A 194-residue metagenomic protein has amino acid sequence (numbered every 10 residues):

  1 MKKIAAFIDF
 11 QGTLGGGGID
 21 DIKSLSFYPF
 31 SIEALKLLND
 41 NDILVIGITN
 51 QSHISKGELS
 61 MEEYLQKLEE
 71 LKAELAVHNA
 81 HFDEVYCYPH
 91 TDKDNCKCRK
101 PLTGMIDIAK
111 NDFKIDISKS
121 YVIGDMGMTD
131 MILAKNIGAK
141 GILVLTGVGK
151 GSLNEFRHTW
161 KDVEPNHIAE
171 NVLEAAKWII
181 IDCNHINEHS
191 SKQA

Functional and structural regions predicted by a protein language model:
M1-I46: Active-site neighborhood of HAD-like aspartate-dependent phosphohydrolases
K2-I8, M61-D83, D92-V122, M126-A194: Asp-based, Mg2+/Mn2+-dependent phosphohydrolase catalytic module
T13, S52-I54, G127-M128: Short, solvent-exposed loop/turn segments at secondary-structure junctions
L14-G17, Y88, D112-F113: Generic signal for short, ordered secondary-structure residues within or immediately flanking folded domains
G17-D21, G57-E58, E155-F156: Short acidic, glycine/proline-rich loop/turn micro-motifs
S31, L35-L71, H81-D94: Substrate-recognition element of Asp-dependent hydrolases with the DxDx(T/V) motif
